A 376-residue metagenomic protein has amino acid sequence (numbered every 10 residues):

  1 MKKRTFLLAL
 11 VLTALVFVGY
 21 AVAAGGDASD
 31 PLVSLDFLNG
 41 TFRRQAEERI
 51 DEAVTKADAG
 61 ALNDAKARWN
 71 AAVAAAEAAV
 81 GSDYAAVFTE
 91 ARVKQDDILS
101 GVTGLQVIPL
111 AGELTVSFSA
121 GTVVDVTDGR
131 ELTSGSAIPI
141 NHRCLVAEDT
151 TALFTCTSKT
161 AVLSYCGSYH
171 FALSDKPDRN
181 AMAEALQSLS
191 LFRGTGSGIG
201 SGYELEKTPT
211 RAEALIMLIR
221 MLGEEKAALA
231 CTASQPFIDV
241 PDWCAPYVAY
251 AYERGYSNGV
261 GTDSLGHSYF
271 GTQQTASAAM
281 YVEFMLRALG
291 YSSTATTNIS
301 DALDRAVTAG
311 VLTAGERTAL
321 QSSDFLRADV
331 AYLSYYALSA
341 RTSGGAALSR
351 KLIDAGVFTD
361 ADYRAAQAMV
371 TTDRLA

Functional and structural regions predicted by a protein language model:
M1-A28, L38, G255: Gram-positive cell-envelope targeting signals
M1-K2, A14, G19-A21, A53 (+9 more regions): Compositionally biased, intrinsically disordered low-complexity segments
G19-L99: Extended alpha-helical heptad-repeat/coiled-coil "stalk" and oligomerization rods
Y84-L173: Membrane-proximal structural modules of membrane-associated proteins and complexes
A172-L215, I219-P246, Y250, R254-D324 (+1 more regions): Feature responds to low-complexity, polar/acidic, surface-exposed segments characteristic of secreted/exported proteins
L333-Y335: Flexible glycine-rich surface loops and low-complexity tracts that mediate binding to linear polymers
